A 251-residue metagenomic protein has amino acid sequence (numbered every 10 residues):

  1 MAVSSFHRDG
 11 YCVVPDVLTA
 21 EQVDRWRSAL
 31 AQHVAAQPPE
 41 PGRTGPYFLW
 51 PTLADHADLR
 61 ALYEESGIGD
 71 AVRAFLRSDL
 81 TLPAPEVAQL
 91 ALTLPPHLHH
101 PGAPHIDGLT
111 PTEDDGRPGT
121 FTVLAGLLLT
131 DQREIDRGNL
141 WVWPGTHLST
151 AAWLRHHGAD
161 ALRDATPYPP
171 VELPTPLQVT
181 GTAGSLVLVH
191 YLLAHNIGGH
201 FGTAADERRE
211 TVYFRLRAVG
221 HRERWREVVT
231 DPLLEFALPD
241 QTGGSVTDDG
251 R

Functional and structural regions predicted by a protein language model:
M1-D9, P15-D114: Non-heme Fe(II)-dependent double-stranded beta-helix
A36, T44, L186-L188, L192-R251: Non-heme Fe(II)/2-oxoglutarate
L92-T93, W143-S149, R215-G220: Short edge-strand/loop segments of extracellular domains
H100-I106, E113-D115, I135-V142, A151-R155 (+1 more regions): A short secondary-structure junction signal
I106-G108, L127-D131, V142-P144: Short, structured patches in soluble enzyme cores that scaffold and shape functional sites
T112-I135, T180-A183, L188, R215-A218: Short, conserved beta-strand element in jelly-roll/cupin
Q132-H195: Double-stranded beta-helix
